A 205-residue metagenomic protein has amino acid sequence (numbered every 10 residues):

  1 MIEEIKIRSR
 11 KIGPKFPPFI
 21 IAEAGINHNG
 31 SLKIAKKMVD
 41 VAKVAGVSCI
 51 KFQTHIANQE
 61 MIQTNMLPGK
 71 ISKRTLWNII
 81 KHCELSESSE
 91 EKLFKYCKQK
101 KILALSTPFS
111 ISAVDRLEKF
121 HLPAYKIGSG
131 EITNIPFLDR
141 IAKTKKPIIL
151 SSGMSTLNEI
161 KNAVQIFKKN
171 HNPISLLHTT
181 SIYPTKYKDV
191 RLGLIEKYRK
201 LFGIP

Functional and structural regions predicted by a protein language model:
M1-P205: Catalytic cores and adjacent flexible loops of soluble metabolic enzymes that perform enolate/carbanion chemistry on
